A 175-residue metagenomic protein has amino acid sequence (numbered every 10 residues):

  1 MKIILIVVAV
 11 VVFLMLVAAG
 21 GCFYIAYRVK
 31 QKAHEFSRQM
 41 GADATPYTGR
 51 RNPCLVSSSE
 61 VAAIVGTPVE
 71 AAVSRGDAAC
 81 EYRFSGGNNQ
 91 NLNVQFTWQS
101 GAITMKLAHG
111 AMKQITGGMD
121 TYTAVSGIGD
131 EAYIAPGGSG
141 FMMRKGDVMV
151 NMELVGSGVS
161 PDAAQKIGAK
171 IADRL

Functional and structural regions predicted by a protein language model:
M1-A26: Membrane-embedded alpha-helical segments of small multi-pass membrane proteins
G20-G21, A33, G168: Small side chains
Y27-A71, A79-C80: Charge-rich, low-complexity N-terminal segments
F36-A42, P46-T48, G118-L175: A short, solvent-exposed beta-edge/loop patch
S57-E60, A108-A111, A163-I167, I171: Stable alpha-helical elements in mature extracytoplasmic
A63-P136: Short, solvent-exposed recognition patches
